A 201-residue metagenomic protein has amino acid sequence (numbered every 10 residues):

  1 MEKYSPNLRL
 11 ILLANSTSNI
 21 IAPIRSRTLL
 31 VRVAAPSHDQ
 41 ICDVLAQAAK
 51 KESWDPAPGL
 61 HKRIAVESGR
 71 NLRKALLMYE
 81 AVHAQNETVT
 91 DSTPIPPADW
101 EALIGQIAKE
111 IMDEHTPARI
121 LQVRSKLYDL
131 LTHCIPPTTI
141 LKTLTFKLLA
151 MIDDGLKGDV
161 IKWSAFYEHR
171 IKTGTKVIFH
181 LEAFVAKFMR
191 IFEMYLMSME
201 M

Functional and structural regions predicted by a protein language model:
M1-L29: Conserved catalytic/switch belt of AAA+ P-loop NTPases
A14-N15, L29-I41: Conserved AAA+ ATPase "SRH/arginine-finger" region at the nucleotide-binding site
N19-P23, Q40, K74: Switch/connector loops and helix/strand junctions flanking conserved nucleotide-binding motifs in nucleotide-processing
D39, Q47-M201: AAA+ P-loop NTPase domains with strong preference for DNA replication initiators and clamp-loader complexes
